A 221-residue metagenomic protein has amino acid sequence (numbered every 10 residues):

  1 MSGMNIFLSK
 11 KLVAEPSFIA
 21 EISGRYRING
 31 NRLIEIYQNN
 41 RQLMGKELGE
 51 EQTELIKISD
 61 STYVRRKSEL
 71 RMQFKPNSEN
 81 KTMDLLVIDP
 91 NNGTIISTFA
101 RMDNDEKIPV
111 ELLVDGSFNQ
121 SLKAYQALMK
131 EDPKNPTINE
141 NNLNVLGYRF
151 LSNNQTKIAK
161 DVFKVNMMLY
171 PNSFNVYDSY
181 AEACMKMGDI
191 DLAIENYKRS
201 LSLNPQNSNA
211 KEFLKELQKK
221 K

Functional and structural regions predicted by a protein language model:
M1-Q155, D161, M167-L169, F174 (+3 more regions): Peripheral terminal and inter-domain segments
N175-S179: Charged, terminal alpha-helix-loop-beta segments that serve as non-catalytic nucleic-acid engagement and/or assembly
E182, P205-N207: Short, highly charged low-complexity linear segments
M185, Q218-K219: Short secondary-structure boundary/hinge segments and terminal tails
M185-D191: Periplasmic OmpA-like peptidoglycan-binding domain that tethers envelope proteins to the cell wall
